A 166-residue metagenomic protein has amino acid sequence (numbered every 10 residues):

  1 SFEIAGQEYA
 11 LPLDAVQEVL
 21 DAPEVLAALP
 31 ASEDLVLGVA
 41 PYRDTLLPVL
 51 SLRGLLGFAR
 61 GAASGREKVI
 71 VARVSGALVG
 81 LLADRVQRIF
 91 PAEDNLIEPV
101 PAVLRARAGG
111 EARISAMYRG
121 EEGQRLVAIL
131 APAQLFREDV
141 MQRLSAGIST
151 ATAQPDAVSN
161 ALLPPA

Functional and structural regions predicted by a protein language model:
S1-A166: An acidic, low-aromatic, low-complexity terminal/linker signal
